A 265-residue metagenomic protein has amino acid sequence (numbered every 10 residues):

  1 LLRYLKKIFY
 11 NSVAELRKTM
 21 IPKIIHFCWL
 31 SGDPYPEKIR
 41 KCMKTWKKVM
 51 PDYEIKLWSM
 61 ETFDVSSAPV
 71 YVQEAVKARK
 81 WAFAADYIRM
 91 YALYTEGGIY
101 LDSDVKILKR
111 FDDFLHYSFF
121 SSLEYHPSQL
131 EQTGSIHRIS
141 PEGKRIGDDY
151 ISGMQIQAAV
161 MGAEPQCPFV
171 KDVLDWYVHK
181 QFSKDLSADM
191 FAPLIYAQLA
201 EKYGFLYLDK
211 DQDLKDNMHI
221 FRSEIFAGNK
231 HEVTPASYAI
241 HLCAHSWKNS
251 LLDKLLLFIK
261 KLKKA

Functional and structural regions predicted by a protein language model:
L5-A85, L101-A265: Glycosyltransferase-associated regions of secretory-pathway enzymes, highlighting luminal stem/catalytic domains
D86-G98: Small-residue hinge/turn detector
